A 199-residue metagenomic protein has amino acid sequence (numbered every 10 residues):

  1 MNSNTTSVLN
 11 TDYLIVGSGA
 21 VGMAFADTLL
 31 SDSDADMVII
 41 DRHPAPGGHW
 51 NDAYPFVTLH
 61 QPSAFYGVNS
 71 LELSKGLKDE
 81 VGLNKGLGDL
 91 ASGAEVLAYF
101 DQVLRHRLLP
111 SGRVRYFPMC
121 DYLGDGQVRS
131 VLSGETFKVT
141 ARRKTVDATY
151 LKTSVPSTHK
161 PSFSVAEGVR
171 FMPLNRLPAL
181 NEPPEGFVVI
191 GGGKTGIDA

Functional and structural regions predicted by a protein language model:
T5-S7, V139, L180-E182: Short, flexible hinge/linker loops that cap or flank conserved catalytic cores
T6-I39, V188-A199: N-terminal Rossmann-like FAD-binding beta1-loop-alpha1 element of flavoenzymes
N10-D12, F117-M119, D125, P184-G186: Phosphate-coordination loops involved in phosphoryl transfer and adenosine-cofactor binding
N10-T11, A141-R143, A148, P183-E185: Short, well-ordered alpha-helix to beta-strand connector turns
A20-V21, P44-A45, F56, L151-T153 (+1 more regions): Short, solvent-exposed loop/turn segments at secondary-structure junctions
R42-Y99: Glycine-rich active-site loop/strand segments that organize a redox cofactor
E80-V155: Feature captures the FAD/FMN-dependent oxidoreductase FAD-binding
G86, S92, V96-Y99, T149-A199: Glycine-rich dinucleotide-binding loop and its adjacent helix/turn
